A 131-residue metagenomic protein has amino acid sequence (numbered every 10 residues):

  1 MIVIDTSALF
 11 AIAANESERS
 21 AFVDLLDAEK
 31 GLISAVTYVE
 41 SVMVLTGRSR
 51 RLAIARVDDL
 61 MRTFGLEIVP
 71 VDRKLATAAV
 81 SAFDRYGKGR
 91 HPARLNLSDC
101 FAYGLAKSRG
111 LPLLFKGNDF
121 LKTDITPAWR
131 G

Functional and structural regions predicted by a protein language model:
M1-I33, T46-D59, K122, R130-G131: Short, well-structured N-terminal submotif of metal-dependent ribonuclease cores
D5, D99, G117-D119: Acidic active-site catalytic centers that drive phospho-/nucleotidyl reactions and related ester hydrolyses
A28-G31, F64-E67, L111: Short active-site oxyanion
V42, S49-E67, D72-K74: Active-site-proximal, substrate-binding regions of enzyme catalytic domains and RNA-binding/basic surfaces
E67-P112: Active-site neighborhoods of divalent-metal-dependent phosphate/nucleic-acid chemistry enzymes
Y103-G131: Acidic, PIN/NYN-like endoribonuclease modules and their adjacent C-terminal/linker elements
